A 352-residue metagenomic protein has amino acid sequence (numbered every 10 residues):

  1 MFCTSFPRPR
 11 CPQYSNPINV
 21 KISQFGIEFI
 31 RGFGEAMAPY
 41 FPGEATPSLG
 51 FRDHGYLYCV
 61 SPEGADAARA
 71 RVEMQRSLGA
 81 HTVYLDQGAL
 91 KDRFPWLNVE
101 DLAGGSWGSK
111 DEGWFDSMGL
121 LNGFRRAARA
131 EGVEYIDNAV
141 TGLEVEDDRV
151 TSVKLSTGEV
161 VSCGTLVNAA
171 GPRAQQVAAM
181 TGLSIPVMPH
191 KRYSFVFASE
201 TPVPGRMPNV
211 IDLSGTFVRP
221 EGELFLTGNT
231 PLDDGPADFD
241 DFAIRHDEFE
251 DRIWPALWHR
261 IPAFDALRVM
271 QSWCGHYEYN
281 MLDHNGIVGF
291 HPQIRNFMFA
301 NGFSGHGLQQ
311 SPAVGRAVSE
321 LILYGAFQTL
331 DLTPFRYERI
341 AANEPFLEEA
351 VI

Functional and structural regions predicted by a protein language model:
F2-R93, G215-F217, L257: Dinucleotide-binding Rossmann-like beta1-alpha1 core, especially the glycine-rich loop that anchors the ADP
K21-Q24, Y58-A67, W107-R126, D241-F249: Short beta-strand to alpha-helix junction loop
F51-D53, Y135-D137, P186-R192, P262-C274 (+1 more regions): A short coil-to-beta-strand element that immediately follows conserved catalytic motifs
D101, S106-T165: Helical element adjacent to the flavin cofactor pocket in flavoenzyme catalytic cores
G105-A127, G171-R173, F249-A256, F303 (+2 more regions): Mid-domain beta-loop-alpha active-site segment that forms a flexible, acidic cofactor/metal-binding surface
S117, P255-I352: C-terminal catalytic lobe of FAD-dependent flavoproteins
T157-R206: Central helical "cap/lid" subdomain
S199-N296: Active-site lid/adjacent beta-loop-alpha segment flanking the redox-cofactor pocket in flavoenzymes
